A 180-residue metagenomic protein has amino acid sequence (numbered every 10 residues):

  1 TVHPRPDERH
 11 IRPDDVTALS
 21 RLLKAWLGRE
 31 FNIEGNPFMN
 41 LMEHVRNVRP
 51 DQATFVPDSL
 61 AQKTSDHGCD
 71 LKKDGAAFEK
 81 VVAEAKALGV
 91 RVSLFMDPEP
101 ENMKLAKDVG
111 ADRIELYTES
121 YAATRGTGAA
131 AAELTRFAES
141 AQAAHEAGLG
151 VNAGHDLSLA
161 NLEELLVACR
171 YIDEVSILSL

Functional and structural regions predicted by a protein language model:
T1, G28-N32, Q52-T54, G89-F95 (+3 more regions): Structural preference for beta-strand elements that scaffold enzyme active sites
H3, T54-Q62, R113-R125, R170-L180: Glycine-rich phosphate-binding active-site loops on the catalytic face of alpha/beta enzymes
R5-H10, N40, A61-K63, D70-L71 (+3 more regions): Short, small-residue-enriched loops and turns at beta-alpha junctions that line or gate enzyme active sites
R9-G35, L71-S93, A129-A153: Alpha-helix-loop-beta-strand connector modules within alpha/beta enzyme cores
R12-E30, L105-E115, E164-S179: Short, electropositive alpha-helical surface patch
F38-R49, P98-V109, A153, L157-I172: Catalytic cores of alpha/beta
A53-D112: Hydrophobic, well-structured mid-protein blocks that either form specific transmembrane helices
R91-A144: Histidine/lysine/aspartate-rich catalytic loop segments that bind and position anionic ligands
